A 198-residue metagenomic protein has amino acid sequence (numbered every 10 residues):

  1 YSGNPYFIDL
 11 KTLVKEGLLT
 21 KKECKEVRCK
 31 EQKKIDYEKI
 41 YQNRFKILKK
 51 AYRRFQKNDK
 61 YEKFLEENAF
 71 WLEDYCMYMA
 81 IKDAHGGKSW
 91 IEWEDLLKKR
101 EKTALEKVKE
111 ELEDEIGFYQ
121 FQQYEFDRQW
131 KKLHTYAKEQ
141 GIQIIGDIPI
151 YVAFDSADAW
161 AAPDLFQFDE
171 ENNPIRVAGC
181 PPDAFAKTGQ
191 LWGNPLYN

Functional and structural regions predicted by a protein language model:
Y1-D127, V152-N198: Alpha-amylase-like alpha-glycosidases and glucanotransferases acting on alpha-linked glucans and related
Y119, Y124-V152: Conserved, well-ordered alpha-helix/loop/beta-strand core segments that scaffold catalytic motifs
